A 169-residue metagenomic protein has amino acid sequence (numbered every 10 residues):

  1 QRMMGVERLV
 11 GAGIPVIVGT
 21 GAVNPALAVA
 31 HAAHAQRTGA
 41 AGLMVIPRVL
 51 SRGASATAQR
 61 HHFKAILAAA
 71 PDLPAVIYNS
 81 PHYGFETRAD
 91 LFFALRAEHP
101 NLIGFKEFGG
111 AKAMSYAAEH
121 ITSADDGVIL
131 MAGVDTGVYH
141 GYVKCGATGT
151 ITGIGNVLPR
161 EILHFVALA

Functional and structural regions predicted by a protein language model:
Q1-G84: Active-site beta->alpha loop and helix N-cap motifs at the rims of alpha/beta catalytic domains
A65-P71, S80-A169: Catalytic alpha/beta core domains of metabolic enzymes, predominantly
